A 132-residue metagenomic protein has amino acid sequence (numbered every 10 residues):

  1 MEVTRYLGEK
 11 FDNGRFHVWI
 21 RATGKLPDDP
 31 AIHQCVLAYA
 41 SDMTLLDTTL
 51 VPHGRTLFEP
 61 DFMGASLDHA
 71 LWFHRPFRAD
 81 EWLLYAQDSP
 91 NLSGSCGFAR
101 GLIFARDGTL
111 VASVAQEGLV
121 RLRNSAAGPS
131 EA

Functional and structural regions predicted by a protein language model:
M1-A132: Terminal targeting signals and extreme-terminal segments of soluble enzymes
